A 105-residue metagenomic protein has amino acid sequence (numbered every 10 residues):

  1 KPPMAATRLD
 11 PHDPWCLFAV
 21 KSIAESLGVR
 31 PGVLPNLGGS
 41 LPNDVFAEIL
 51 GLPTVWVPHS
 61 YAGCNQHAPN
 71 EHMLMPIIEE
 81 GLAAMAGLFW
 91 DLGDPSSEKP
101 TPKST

Functional and structural regions predicted by a protein language model:
K1-T105: An extended, acidic, His-containing surface patch that forms the Zn2+-binding/catalytic region of metallohydrolases
